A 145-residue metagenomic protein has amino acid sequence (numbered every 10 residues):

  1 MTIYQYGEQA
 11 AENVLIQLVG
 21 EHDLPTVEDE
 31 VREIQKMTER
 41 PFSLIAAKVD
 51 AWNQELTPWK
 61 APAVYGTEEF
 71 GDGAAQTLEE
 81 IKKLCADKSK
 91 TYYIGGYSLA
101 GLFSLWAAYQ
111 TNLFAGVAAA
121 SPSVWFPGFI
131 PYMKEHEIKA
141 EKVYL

Functional and structural regions predicted by a protein language model:
M1-G7: A short loop-to-beta-strand scaffold at the N-terminal edge of the catalytic core in hydrolase folds
Q9-A86: Serine-hydrolase catalytic machinery in alpha/beta-hydrolase-like enzymes
D29-E33, W106, F129-M133: A short acidic, amphipathic alpha-helical/loop segment
Y92-Y93, G116-A118: Residue in the alpha/beta-hydrolase core beta-strand immediately N-terminal to the catalytic nucleophile
G95-A100, S104: Gly/Ala-rich beta-loop-alpha elbow adjacent to hydrolase catalytic centers
W106-A115: Conserved hydrolase catalytic core segment
S121-L145: The feature captures the conserved acid-bearing segment of alpha/beta-hydrolase catalytic domains
